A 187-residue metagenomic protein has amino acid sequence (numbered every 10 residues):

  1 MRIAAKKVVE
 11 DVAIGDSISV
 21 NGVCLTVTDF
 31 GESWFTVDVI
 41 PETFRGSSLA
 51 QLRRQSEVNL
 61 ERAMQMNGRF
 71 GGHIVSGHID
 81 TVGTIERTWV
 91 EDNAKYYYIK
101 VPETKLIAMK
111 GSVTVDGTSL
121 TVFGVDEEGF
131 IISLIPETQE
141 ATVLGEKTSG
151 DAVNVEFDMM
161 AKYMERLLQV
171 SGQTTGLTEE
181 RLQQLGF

Functional and structural regions predicted by a protein language model:
M1-F187: Conserved loop->alpha-helix
